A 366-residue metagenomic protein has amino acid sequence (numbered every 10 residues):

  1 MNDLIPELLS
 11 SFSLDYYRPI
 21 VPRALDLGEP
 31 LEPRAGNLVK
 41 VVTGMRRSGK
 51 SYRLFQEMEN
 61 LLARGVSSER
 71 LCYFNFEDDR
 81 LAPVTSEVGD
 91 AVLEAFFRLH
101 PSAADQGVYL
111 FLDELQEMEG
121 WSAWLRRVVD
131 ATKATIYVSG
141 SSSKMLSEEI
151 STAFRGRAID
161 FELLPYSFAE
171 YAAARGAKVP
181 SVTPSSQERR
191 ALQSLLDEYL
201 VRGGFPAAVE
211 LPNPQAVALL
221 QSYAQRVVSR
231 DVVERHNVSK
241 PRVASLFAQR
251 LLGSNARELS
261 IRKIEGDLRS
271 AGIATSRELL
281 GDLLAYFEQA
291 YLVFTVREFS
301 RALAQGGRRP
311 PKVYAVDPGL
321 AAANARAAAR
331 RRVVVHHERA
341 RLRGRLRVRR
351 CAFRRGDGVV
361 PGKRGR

Functional and structural regions predicted by a protein language model:
M1-I20, P33-T43, Y52, Q56-V66 (+1 more regions): A cross-kingdom feature that marks ATP-driven nucleic-acid transaction machinery
N2-D3, R70, N213-A327: Accessory nucleic acid-recognition modules appended to NTPase machines
N2-P6, L14, S143, E148-E258: Interdomain motor-coupling "hinge/lid" segment immediately C-terminal to the ATP-binding subdomain of NTP-driven enzymes
G49: Conserved glycine(s) of the Walker
C72-D105: Short glycine-rich substrate-engagement loop in P-loop NTPases that contacts/grips substrate
S102-W121: Conserved P-loop NTPase "ATPase switch" module shared by AAA+ and STAND
F111, T135-S141, E162: Structural recognition of the conserved hydrophobic beta-strand(s) that form the central parallel beta-sheet of P-loop
Q116, S122-Y137, K144, S151-T152: Conserved catalytic/switch belt of AAA+ P-loop NTPases
